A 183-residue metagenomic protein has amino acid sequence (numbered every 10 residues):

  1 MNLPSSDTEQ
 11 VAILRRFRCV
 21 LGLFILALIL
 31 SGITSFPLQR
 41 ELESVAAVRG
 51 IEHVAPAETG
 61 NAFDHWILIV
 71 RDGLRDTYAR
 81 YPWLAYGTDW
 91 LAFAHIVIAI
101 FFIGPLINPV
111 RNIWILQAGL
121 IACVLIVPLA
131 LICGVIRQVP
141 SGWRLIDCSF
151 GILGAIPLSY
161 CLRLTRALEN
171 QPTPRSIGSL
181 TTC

Functional and structural regions predicted by a protein language model:
M1-A12: Short, Lys/Arg-rich, polar N-terminal cytosolic tail immediately upstream of the first transmembrane signal-anchor
V11-L21, Y81, A85-T88, P109-Q117 (+1 more regions): Membrane-water interface of alpha-helical transmembrane segments
R15-T59: N-terminal signal-anchor transmembrane alpha helix
E52-P82: Extracytosolic (periplasmic/ER-lumenal) interhelical loops and adjacent juxtamembrane/interface segments of multi-pass
R71-A99: Individual transmembrane alpha-helix segments
V97-I113: Juxtamembrane helix-break-helix junctions at the cytosolic face of small multi-pass alpha-helical membrane proteins
L116-C183: Alpha-helical transmembrane segments of multi-pass integral membrane proteins, characterized by long hydrophobic
